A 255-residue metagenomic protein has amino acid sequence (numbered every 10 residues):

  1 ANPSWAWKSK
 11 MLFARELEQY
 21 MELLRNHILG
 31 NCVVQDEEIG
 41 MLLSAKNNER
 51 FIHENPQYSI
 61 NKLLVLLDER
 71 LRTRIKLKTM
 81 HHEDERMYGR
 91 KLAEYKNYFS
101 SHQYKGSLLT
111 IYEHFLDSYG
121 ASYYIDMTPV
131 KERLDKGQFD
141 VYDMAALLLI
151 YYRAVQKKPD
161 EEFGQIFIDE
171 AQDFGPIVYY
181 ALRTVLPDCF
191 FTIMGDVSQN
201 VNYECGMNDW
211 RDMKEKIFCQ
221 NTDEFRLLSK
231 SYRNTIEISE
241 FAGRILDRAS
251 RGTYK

Functional and structural regions predicted by a protein language model:
S4-Q165, V178-Y179: Conserved helicase NTPase catalytic core signature
N55, S59, E170, K230: Conserved aromatic-histidine-acidic binding/catalytic patches
A121-E132, Y151-Q165, Q172-K255: Conserved helicase motor core of SF1/SF2 NTP-dependent helicases
